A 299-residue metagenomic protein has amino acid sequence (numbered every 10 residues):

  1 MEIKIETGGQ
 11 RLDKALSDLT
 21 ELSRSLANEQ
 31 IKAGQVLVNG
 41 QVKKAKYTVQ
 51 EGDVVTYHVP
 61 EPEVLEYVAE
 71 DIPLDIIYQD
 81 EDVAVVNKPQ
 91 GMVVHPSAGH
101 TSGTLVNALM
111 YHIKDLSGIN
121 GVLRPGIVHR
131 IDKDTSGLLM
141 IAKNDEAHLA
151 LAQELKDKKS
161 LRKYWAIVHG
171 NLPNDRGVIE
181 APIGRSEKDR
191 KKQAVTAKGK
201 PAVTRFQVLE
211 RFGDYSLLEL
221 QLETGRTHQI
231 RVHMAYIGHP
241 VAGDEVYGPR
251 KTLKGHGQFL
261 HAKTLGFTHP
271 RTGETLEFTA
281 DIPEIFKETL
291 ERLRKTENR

Functional and structural regions predicted by a protein language model:
M1-R299: RNA pseudouridine synthases
